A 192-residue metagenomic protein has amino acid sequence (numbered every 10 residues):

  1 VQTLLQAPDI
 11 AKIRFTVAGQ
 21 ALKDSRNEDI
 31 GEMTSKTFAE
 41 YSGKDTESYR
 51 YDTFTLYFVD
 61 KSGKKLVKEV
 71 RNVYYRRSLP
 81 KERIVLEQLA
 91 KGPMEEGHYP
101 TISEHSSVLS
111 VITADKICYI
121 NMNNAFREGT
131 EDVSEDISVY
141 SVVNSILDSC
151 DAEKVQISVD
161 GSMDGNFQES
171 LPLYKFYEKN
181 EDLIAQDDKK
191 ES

Functional and structural regions predicted by a protein language model:
V1-S192: Bimodal "functional hotspot" detector
